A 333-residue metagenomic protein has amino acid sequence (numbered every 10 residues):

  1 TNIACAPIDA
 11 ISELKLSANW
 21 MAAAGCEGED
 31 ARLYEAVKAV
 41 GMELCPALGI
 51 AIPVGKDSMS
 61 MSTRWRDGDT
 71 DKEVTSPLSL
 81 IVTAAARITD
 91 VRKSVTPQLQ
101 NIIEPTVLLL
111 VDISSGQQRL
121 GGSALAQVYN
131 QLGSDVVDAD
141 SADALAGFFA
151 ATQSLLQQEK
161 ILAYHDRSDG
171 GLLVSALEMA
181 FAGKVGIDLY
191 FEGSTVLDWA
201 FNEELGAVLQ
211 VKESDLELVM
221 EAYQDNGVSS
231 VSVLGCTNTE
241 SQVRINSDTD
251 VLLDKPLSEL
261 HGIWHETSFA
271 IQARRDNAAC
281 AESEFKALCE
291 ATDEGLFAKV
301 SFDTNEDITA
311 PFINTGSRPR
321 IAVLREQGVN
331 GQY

Functional and structural regions predicted by a protein language model:
N2-T63: A glycine-rich phosphate/pyrophosphate-binding beta-strand-loop-alpha-helix module
A23-A24, G206, I245-N246, R320-A322: Short, hydrophobic beta-strand segments
Y34-E35, P46, A51, D57-F201 (+2 more regions): Intein/HINT protein-splicing elements and their conserved insertion hotspots or analogous self-processing inserts
V40, G206, L216-L218: C-terminal amphipathic alpha-helical
V208-K212: Short hydrophobic/aromatic beta-strand micro-patches that form the beta-sheet surface supporting nucleotide- or nucleic
V323-Y333: Glycine-rich phosphate/diphosphate-binding loop of Rossmann-like nucleotide-binding domains
